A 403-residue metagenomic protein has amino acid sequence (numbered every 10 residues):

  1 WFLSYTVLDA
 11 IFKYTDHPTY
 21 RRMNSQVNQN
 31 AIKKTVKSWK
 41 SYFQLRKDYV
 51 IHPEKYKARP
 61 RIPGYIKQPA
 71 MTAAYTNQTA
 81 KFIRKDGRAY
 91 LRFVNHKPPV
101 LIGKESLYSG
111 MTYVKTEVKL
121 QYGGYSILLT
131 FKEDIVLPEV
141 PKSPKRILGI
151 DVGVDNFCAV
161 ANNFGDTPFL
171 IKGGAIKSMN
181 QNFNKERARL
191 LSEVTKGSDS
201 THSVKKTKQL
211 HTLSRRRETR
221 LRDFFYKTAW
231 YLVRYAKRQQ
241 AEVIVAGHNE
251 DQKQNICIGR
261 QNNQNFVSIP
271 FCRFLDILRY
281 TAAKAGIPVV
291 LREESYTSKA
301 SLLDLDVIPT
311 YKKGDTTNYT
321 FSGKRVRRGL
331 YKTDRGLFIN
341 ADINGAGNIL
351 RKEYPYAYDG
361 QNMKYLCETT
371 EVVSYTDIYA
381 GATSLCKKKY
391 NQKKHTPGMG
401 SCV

Functional and structural regions predicted by a protein language model:
W1-V403: Nucleic-acid substrate recognition interfaces
